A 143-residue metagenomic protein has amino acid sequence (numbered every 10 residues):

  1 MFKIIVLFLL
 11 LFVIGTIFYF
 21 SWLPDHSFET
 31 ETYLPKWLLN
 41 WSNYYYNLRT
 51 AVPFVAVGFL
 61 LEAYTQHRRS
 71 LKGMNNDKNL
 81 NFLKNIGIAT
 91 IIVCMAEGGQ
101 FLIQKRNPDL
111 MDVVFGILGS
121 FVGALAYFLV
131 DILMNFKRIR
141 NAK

Functional and structural regions predicted by a protein language model:
M1-V113, I117, F121-K143: Bulky hydrophobic segments
